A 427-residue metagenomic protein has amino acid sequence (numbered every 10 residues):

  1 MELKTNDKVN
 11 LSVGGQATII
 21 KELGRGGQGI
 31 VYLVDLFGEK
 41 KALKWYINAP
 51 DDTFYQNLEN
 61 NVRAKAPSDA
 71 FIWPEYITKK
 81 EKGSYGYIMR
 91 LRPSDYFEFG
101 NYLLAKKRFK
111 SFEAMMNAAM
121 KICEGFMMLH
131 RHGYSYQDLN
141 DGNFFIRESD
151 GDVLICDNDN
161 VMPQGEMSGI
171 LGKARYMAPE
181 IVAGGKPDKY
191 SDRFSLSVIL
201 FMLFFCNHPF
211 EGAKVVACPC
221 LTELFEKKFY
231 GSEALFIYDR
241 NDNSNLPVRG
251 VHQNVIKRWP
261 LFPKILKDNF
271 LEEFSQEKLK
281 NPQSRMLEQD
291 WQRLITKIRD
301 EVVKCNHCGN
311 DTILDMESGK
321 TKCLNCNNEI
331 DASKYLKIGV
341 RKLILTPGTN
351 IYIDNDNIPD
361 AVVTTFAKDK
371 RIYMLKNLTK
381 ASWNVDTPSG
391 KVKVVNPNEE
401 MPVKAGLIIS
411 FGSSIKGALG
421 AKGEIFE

Functional and structural regions predicted by a protein language model:
E2-G38: ATP-binding glycine-rich phosphate-binding loop
Y46-P67: The N-lobe alphaC helix and its flanking beta3-alphaC-beta4 segment of protein kinase-like domains, centered on
I72-A118: Conserved structural core of kinase catalytic domains
F126, H130-E148: Catalytic-loop of the protein kinase fold
M167-I181: Conserved activation segment of eukaryotic-like protein kinases, specifically the C-terminal portion of the activation
D192: Conserved catalytic-loop aspartate of Hanks-type protein kinases
L200-K267: Conserved C-lobe activation region of Hanks-type protein kinase-like domains
I344-I408: Forkhead-associated
